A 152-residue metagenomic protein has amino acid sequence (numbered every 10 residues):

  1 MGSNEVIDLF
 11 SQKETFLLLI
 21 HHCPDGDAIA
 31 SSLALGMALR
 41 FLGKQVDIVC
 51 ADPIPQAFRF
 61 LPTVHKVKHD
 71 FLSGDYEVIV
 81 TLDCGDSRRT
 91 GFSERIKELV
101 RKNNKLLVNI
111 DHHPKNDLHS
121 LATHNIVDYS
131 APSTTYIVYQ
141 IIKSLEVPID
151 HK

Functional and structural regions predicted by a protein language model:
M1-K152: Replace "Mg2+/Mn2+-dependent" with "divalent metal-dependent
